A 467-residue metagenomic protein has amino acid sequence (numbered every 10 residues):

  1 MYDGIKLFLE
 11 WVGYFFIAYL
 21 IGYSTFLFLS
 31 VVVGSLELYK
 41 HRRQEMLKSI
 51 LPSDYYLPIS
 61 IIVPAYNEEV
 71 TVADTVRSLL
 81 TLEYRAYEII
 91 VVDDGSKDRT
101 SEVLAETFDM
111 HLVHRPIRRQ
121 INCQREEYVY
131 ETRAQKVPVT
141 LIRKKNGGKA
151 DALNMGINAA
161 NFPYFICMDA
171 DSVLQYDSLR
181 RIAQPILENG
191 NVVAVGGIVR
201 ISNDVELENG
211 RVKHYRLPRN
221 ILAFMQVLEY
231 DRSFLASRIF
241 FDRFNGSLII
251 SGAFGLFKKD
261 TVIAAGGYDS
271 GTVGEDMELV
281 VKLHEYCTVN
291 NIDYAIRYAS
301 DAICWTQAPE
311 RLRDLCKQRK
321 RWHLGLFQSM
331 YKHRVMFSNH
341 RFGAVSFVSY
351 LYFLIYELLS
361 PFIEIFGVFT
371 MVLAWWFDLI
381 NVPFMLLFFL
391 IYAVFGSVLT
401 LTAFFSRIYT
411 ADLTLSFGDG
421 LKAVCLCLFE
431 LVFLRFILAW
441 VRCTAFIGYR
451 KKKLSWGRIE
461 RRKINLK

Functional and structural regions predicted by a protein language model:
M1-Y55, R238, T370, T402-S406 (+2 more regions): N-terminal membrane-anchoring/stem segments of glycan-assembly enzymes
S30-A86, E102-V103: N-terminal signal-anchor transmembrane helix
L51, S349-R450: Membrane-embedded multi-pass helical conduit in multi-pass membrane proteins, especially envelope-biosynthetic
L57-S60, E88, I263, E278: Cell-envelope/extracellular polymer assembly enzymes that use nucleotide-activated donors
R77-I142: Acidic donor-binding segment of Leloir-type glycosyltransferases
V113-V137, L141, K145-N154, N158 (+5 more regions): Long helical/loop segments within the catalytic core of UDP-sugar-dependent glycosyltransferases, especially the large
F165: Short aromatic/hydrophobic "clamp" motif used to bind/position activated sugar donors
T261-G266, T272-Y298: A short, conserved alpha-helix in the catalytic core of glycosyltransferases
